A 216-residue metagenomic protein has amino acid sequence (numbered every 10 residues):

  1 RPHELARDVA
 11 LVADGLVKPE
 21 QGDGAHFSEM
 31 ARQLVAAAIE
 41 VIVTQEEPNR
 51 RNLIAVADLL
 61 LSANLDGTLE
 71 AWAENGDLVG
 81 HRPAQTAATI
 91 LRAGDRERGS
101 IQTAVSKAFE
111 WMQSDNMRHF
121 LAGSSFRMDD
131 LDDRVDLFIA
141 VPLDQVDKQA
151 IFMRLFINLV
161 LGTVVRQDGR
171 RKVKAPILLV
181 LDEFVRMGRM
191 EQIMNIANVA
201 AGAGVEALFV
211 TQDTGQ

Functional and structural regions predicted by a protein language model:
R1-V205: P-loop NTPase motor domains
A200-Q216: Sensor-1/coupling segment of RecA-like P-loop NTPase cores
